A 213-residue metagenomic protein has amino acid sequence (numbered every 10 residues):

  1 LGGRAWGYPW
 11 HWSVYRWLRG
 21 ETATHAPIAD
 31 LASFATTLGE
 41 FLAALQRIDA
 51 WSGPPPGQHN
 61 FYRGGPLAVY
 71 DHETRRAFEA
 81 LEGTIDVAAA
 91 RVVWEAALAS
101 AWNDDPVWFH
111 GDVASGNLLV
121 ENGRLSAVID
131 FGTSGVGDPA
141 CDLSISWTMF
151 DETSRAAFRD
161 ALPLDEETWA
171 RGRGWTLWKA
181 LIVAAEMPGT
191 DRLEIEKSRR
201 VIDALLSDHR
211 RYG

Functional and structural regions predicted by a protein language model:
L1-A68, E79-I85, N103, R210: ATP-binding pocket architecture of kinase catalytic cores
H11, D71-R75, A140, R155 (+1 more regions): A general structural signal for well-ordered alpha-helical segments in protein cores
R16, L38-L45, T74, V113 (+5 more regions): Generic structural signal for small/hydrophobic residues in well-ordered secondary structure, especially within
T24-P27, G53-Q58, V128, A156-F158 (+2 more regions): Short, hydrophobic secondary-structure boundary micro-motifs
F34-T37, D86, D112, P139 (+2 more regions): An acidic site on a long C-lobe helix of protein kinase domains
G57-W102, A161, E167, R171 (+2 more regions): Helical cap/lid subdomains and adjacent loops of hydrolase enzymes that gate the active-site channel and determine
P106-F109, A114-G174: Active-site Asp-x-Gly
W147-G213: A conserved long alpha-helix in the C-terminal portion of kinase-like catalytic domains
